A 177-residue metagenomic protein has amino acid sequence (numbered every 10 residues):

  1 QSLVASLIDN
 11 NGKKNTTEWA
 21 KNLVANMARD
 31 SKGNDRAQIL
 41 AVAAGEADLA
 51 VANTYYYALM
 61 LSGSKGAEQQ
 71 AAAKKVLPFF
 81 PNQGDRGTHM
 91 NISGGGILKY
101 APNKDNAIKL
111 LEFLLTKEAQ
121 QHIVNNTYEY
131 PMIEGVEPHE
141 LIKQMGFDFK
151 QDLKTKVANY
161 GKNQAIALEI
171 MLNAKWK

Functional and structural regions predicted by a protein language model:
Q1-S2, N91-I92, A165: A generic alpha-helix surface/boundary motif
S2-P81: Ligand-binding pocket segment of bilobal, Venus flytrap-like solute-binding proteins
N10, N26, A41, G45 (+5 more regions): Structured segments of extracytoplasmic/periplasmic soluble domains in secreted or envelope-associated proteins
K14, G33-R36, V51, Y100-D105 (+2 more regions): Soluble non-cytosolic domains of exported or imported proteins
K21, L40, A44, D105-E112 (+3 more regions): Solvent-exposed, polar/charged alpha-helical surfaces in well-ordered, non-transmembrane soluble domains, broadly
A71-P102: Flexible, solvent-exposed loop/hinge segments that line or gate ligand/substrate-binding clefts
S93-K154: Mature extracytoplasmic/periplasmic domains
E137-K177: Extracellular/periplasmic bilobal clamshell ligand-binding domains
